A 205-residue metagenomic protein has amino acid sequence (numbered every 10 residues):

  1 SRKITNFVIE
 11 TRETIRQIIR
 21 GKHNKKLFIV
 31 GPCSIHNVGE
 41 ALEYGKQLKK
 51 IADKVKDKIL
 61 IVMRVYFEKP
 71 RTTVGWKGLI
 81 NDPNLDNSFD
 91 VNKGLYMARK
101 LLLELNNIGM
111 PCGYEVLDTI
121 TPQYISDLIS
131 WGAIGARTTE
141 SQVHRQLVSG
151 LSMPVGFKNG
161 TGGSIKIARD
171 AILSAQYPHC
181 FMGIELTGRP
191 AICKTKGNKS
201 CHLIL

Functional and structural regions predicted by a protein language model:
S1-R20: N- or domain-start disorder-to-order transition segments that initiate the globular core
Q17-H23, K194-T195: Short glycine/proline-enriched loop/turn "hinge" motifs that connect secondary-structure elements and lie
K22-N24, K49-L60: Short, solvent-exposed loop/edge-beta patches enriched in aromatic
G31: Conserved, mostly hydrophobic/aromatic
H36-V55, S88-K100: Glycine-rich anion/phosphate-binding loops
K58-L205: Active-site-facing alpha/beta catalytic cores
